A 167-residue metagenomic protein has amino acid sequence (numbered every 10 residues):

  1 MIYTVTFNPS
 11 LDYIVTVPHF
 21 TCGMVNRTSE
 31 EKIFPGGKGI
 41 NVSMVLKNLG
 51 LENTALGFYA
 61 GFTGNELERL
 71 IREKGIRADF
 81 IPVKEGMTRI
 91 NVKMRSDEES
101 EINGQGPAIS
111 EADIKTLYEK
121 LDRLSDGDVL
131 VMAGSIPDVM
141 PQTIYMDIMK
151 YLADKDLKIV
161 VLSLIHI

Functional and structural regions predicted by a protein language model:
M1-T21: Positively charged, low-complexity intrinsically disordered leader regions
T4-F7, F80, V131-M132, V160-S163: General beta-strand structural signal in soluble alpha/beta enzymes
R27-M87: Substrate-binding N-lobe of the ribokinase-like
V83, M94-D126: Conserved phosphate-binding/catalytic loop of the ribokinase/pfkB sugar-kinase fold
E101-N103, G127-G134, L162: Short beta-strands and strand-loop turn motifs
L117-Y118, Q142-M149: Charged helix-capping and loop-helix junction motifs
D154-K158: A short helix->loop->beta-strand "cap" motif at the edges of active sites that frequently abuts
I165-I167: Conserved small/polar residues in nucleotide/adenosyl-binding loops
